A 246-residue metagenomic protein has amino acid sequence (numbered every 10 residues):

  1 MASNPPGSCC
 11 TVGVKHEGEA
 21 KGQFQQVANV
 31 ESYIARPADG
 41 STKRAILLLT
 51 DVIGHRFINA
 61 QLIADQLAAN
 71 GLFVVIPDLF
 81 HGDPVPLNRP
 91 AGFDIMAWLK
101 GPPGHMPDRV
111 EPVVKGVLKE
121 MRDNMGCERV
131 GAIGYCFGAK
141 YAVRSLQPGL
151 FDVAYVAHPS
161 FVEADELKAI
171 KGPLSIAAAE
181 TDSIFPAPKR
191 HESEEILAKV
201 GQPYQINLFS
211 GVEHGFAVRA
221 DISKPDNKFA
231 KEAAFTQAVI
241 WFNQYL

Functional and structural regions predicted by a protein language model:
M1-L246: N-terminal cap/leader regions of alpha/beta-hydrolase-fold enzymes, predominantly small-molecule hydrolases
